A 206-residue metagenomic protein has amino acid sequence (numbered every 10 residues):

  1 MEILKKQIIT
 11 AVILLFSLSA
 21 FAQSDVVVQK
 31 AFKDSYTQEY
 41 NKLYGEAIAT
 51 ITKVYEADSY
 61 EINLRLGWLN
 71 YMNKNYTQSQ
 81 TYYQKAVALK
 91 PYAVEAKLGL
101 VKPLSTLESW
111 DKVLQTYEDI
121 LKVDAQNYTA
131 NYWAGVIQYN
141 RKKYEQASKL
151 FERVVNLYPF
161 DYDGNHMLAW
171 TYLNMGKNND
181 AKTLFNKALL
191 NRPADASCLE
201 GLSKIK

Functional and structural regions predicted by a protein language model:
M1-V28: Bacterial Sec-dependent N-terminal signal peptides
A20-N63: N-terminal leader/linker segments that initiate helical-solenoid repeat arrays
V28, S59-I62, V94-E95, Y128-T129 (+3 more regions): Helix-start (N-cap) detector for alpha-helical repeat units in TPR-like alpha-solenoids, especially tetratricopeptide
Y40-A49, M72-K85, T106-D119, N140-R153 (+1 more regions): Structural signature of tandem alpha-helical TPR/SEL1-like repeats, specifically the intra-repeat loop/turn
Y55-A57, L89, K122-V123, L157 (+1 more regions): Structural marker of alpha-solenoid helical repeat scaffolds
N174-K206: Terminal, low-structured helical/coil segments at or just beyond the last alpha-helical repeat
